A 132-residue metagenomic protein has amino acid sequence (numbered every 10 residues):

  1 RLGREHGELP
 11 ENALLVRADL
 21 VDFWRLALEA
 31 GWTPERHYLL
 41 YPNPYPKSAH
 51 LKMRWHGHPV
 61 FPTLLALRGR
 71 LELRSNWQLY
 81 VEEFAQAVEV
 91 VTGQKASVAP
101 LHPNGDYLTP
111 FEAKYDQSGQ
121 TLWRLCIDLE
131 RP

Functional and structural regions predicted by a protein language model:
L2-P34: S-adenosyl-L-methionine
V16, S48-L51: Short, flexible loop segments at the rims of nucleotide/cofactor-binding pockets, characterized by
V16-D19, L40, S75-N76: Short His-Asn-centered micro-motif
D22, L79-Y80: Short alpha-helical
P34-S48: Conserved proline-anchored active-site loop of SAM-dependent methyltransferases that bridges a beta-strand
K52-F61: Charged helix-capping and loop-helix junction motifs
V60-W77: Conserved beta-strand signature within the Rossmann-like core of class I S-adenosyl-L-methionine
Y80-P132: Class I S-adenosyl-L-methionine
